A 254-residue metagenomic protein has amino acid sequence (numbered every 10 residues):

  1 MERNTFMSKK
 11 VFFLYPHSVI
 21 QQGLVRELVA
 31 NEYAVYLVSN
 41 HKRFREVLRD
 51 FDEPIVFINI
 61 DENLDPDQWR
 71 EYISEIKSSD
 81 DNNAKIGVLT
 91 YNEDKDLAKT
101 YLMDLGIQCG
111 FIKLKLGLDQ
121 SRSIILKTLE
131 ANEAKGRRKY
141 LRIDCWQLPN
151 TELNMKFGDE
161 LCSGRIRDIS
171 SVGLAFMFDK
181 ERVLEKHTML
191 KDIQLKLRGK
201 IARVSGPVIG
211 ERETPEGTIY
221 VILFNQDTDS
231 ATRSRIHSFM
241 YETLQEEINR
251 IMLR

Functional and structural regions predicted by a protein language model:
M1-K42, R49-D50, S78, A84 (+2 more regions): N-terminal helix initiation/capping motif
P54-I86, T90-A98: Conserved phosphotransfer microenvironments
Q147-Q194, I219-L223: Short strand-loop-strand
G164, V204-G210: Short beta-strand-centered aromatic/proline hotspots
S171, E211-E216: Short, conserved beta-turn/loop elements at beta-strand boundaries and strand-helix junctions
D179, I209, N225-D227: Solvent-exposed residues in well-ordered beta-strands and their adjoining turns, especially edge/terminal strands
K196-K200: Low-complexity, intrinsically disordered, polar/proline/glycine/glutamine-rich protein-protein interaction regions
P215-R254: C-terminal output/interaction extensions
